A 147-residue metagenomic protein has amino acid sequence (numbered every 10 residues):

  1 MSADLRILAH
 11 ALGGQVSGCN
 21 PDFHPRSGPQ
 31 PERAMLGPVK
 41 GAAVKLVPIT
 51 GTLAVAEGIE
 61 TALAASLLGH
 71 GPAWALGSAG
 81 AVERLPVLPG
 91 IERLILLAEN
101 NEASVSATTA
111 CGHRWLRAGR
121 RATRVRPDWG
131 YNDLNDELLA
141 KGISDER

Functional and structural regions predicted by a protein language model:
M1-P89: Phosphate-handling DNA/RNA-contact segment within nucleic-acid enzymes
T50-L53, I59-R147: TOPRIM fold recognition
